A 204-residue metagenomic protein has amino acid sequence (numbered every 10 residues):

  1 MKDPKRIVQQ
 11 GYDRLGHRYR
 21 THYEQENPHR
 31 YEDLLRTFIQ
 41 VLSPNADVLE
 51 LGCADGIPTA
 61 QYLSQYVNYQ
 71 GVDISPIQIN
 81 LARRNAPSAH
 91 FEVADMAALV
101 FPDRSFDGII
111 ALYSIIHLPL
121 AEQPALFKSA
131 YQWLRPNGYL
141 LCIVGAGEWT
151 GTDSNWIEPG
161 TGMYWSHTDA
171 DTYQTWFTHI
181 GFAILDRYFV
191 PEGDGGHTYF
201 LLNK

Functional and structural regions predicted by a protein language model:
M1-S43, P191: Conserved class I S-adenosyl-L-methionine
L49, A54-A98: Class I SAM-dependent methyltransferase SAM/SAH-binding core
A97-I109: A short acidic, Gly/Pro-enriched loop at the edge of an enzyme's catalytic core that lines a small-molecule cofactor
P124-P136: A short glycine-rich, Lys/Arg-flanked "PGG" loop and its adjoining helix->strand segment in the class I
G138-V144: Conserved beta-strand signature within the Rossmann-like core of class I S-adenosyl-L-methionine
G145-Y164: Short, glycine-/aromatic-enriched active-site segment of Class I SAM-dependent methyltransferases
W165-I180: Short alpha-helix
I180, F189-K204: Core SAM-dependent methyltransferase catalytic element
